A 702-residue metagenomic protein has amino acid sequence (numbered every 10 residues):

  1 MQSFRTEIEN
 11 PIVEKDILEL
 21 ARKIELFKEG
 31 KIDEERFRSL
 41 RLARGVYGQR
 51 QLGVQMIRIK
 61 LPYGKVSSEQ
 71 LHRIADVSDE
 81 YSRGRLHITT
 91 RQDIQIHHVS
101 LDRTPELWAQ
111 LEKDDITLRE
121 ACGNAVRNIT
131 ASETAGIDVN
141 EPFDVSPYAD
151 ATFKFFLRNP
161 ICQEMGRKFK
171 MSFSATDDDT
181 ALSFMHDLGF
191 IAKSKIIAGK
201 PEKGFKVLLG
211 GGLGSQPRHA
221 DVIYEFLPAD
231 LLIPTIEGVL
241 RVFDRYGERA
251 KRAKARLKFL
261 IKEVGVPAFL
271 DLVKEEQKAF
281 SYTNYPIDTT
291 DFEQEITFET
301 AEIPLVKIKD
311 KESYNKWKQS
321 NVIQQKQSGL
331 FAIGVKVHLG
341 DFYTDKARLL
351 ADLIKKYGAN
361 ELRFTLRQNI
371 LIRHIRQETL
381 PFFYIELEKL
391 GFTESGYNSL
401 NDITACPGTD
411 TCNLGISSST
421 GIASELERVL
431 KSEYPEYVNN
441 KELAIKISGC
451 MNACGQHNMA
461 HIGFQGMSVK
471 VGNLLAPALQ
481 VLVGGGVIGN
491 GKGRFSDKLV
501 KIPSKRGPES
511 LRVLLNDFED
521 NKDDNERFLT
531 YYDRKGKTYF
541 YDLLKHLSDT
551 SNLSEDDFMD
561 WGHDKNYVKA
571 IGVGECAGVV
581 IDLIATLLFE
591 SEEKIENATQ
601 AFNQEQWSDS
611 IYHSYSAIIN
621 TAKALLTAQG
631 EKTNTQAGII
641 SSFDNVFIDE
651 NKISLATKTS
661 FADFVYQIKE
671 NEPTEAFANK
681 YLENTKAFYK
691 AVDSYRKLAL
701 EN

Functional and structural regions predicted by a protein language model:
M1-N597: Peripheral terminal and linker regions in Fe-S/redox and tRNA-modifying enzymes
F153, L240, L515, T599 (+3 more regions): Structural signal for well-ordered, non-membrane alpha-helices
R241, S616-T627: Short, hydrophobic/amphipathic alpha-helical patches that form generic packing surfaces within helical domains
E526, S608-Y612, N634: Short, solvent-exposed positions on alpha-helices
V579-I581, A585-Q600, A622-N702: Long, charged low-complexity segments
I595, F602, W607, S614-Y615 (+1 more regions): Inward-facing hydrophobic residues that define packing positions of alpha-helical scaffold repeats
Q606-S610, L626-Q629: Charged, well-structured alpha/beta interaction segments
